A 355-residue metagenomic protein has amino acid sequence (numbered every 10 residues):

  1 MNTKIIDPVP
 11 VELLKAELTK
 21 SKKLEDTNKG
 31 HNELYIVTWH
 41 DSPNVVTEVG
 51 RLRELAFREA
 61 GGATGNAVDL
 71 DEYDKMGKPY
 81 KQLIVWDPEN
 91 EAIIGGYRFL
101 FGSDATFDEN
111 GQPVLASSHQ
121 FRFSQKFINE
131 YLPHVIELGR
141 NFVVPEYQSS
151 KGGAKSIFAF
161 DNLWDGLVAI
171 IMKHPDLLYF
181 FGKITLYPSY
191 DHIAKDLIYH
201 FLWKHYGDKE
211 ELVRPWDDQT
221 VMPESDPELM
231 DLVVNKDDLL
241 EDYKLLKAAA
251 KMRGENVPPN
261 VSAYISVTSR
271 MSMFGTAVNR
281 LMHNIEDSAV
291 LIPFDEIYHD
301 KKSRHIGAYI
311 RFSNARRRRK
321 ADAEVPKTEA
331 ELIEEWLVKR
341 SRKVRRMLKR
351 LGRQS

Functional and structural regions predicted by a protein language model:
N2-H40: Conserved N-terminal entry element of GNAT/NAT acetyltransferase domains
L24-K75, K81-F101: Short amphipathic alpha-helix that is part of the acyltransferase structural core
T38-D41, D87-E89, R98-D104, R140-P145 (+3 more regions): Short, flexible loop/turn elements at secondary-structure junctions
E54, T64, D104-R270: Acyl-donor binding region in acyl/amide transferases
Y73-I84, F107, M271-S272, H283-S288 (+1 more regions): A short helix-loop-beta-strand connector motif used in the catalytic cores of GNAT acetyltransferases and, in some
S156, R316, A323, E331-R353: Basic, mixed-charge low-complexity alpha-helical segments
V257-N260, I265-N279, E286-I292: C-terminal accessory regions appended to core domains
D287-L332: C-terminal non-catalytic accessory extensions
